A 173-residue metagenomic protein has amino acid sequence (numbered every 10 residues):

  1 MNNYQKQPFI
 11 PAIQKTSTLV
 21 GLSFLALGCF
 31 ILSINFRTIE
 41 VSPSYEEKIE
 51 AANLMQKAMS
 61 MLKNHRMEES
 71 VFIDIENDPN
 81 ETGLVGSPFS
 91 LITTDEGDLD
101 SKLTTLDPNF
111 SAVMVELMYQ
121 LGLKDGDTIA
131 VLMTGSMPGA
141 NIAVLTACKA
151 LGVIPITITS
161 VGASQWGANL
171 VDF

Functional and structural regions predicted by a protein language model:
M1-A12: N-terminal Lys/Arg-rich, disordered targeting/topogenic segments
I13-G21, V153-I154: Alpha-helical transmembrane segments and their helix-start/interface "positive-inside/aromatic belt" motifs in integral
S17-N35: Hydrophobic membrane-insertion alpha-helices, especially the h-region of bacterial N-terminal signal peptides
F36-A51: Ser/Thr/Pro/Gly-rich low-complexity linker/stalk segments immediately outside membranes or between
V41-S44, D100, A130: Residues at structural and domain junctions
E50-N109: N-terminal, Lys/Arg-enriched amphipathic/low-complexity engagement segments that precede the first folded domain
N109, M118-L121, D125-F173: Membrane-embedded segments
